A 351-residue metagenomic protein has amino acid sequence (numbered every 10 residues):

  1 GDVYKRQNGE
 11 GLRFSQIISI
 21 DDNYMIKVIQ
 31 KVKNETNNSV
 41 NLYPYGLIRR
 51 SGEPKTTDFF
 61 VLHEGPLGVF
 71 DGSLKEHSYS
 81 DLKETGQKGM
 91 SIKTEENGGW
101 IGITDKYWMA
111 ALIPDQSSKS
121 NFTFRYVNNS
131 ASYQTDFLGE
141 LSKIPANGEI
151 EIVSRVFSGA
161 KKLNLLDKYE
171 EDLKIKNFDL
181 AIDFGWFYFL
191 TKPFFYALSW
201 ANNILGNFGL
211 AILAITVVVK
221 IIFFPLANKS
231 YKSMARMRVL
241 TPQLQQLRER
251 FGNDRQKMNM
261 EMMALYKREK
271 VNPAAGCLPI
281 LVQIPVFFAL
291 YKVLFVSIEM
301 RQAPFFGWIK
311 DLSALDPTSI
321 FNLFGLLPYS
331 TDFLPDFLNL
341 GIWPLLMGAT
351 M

Functional and structural regions predicted by a protein language model:
G1-N177: Soluble non-transmembrane domains of integral membrane proteins
Q30, L42-H63, V69, D115 (+1 more regions): Helix-loop-helix
